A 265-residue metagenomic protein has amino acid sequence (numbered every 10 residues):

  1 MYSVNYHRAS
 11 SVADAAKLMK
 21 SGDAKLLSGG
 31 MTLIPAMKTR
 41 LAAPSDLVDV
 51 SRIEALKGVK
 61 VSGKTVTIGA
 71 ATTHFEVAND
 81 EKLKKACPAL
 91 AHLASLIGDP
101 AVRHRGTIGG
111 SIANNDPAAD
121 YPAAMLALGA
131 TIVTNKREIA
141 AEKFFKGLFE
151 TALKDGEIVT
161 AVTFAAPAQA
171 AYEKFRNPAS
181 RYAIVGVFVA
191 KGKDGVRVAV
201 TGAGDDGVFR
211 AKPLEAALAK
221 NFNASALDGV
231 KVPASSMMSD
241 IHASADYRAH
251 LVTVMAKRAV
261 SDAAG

Functional and structural regions predicted by a protein language model:
M1-G265: C-terminal structural segment of proteins
